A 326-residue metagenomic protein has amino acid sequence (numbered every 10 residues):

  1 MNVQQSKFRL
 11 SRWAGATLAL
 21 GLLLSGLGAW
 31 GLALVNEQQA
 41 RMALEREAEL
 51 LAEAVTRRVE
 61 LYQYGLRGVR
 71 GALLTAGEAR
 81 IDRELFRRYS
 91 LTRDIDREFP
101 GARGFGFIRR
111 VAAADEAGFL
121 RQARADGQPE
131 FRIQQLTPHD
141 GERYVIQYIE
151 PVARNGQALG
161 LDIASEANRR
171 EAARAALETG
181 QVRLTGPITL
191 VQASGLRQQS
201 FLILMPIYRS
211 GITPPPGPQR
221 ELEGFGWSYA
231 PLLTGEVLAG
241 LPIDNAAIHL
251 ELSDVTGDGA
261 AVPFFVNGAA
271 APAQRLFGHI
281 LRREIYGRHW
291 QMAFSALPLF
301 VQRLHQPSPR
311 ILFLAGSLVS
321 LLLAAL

Functional and structural regions predicted by a protein language model:
N2-V35, L314-A315, S320: Extreme N-terminal signal-anchor transmembrane helix of membrane signaling/transducer proteins, especially in bacteria
Q4-R9, E37, R41, E223 (+1 more regions): Juxtamembrane/transmembrane-helix boundary motifs in multi-pass membrane proteins
Q4-S6, L18-G28, R58-Q63, P138-G141 (+2 more regions): Short low-complexity stretches enriched in small and charged residues
L10, G21-F86, T92-A102: Juxtamembrane extracytoplasmic/periplasmic/luminal helical "stalk" adjacent to the first N-terminal
L10-A14, D126, D140, H305: Intrinsically disordered, low-complexity regulatory regions flanking sensor or DNA-binding modules
L44-E49, L74-S295: Intrinsically disordered, low-complexity polar/acidic regions
L297-G316: Membrane-interface helix-start motif
A325-L326: Heptad-repeat alpha-helical coiled-coil signal-transmission segments
